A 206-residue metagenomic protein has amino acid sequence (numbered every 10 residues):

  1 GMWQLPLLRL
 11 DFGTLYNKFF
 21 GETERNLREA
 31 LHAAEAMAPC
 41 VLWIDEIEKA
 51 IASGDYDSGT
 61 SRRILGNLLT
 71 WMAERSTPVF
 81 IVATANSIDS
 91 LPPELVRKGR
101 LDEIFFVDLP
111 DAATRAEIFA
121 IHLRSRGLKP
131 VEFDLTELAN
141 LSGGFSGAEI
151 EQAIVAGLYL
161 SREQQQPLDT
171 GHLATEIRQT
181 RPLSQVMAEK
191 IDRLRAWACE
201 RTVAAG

Functional and structural regions predicted by a protein language model:
G1-A139: Walker A/P-loop NTP-binding motif of AAA+ ATPase domains
G54-D55, S161, Q165: A short, flexible helix-to-loop-to-beta junction within the catalytic ATP-binding CA
D57, S61, A148-V155: Contiguous hydrophobic segments
T136-A153, E163-G206: C-terminal engagement/docking regions of AAA+ P-loop ATPases
A156-L160: Amphipathic alpha-helical interface segments
